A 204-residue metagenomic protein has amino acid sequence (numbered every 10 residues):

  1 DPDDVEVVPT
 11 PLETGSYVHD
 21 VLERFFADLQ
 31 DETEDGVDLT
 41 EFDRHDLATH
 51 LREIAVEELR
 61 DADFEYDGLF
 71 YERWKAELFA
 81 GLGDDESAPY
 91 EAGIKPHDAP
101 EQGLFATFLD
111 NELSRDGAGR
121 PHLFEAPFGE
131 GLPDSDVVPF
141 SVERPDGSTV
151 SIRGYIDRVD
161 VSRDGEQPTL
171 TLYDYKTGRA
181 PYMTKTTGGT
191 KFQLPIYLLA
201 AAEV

Functional and structural regions predicted by a protein language model:
D1, K75-L82, A201-V204: Short, intrinsically disordered, charge-balanced linker/junction segments flanking boundaries in proteins
D1-D28, T149: C-terminal, charged and often intrinsically disordered regions of DNA end-processing helicases and nucleases
V5-T14, L39, D43, L47 (+2 more regions): Conserved aromatic-histidine-acidic binding/catalytic patches
V18-H19, F105, R158, Y197: A residue-level signal for conserved active-site and pocket-lining positions in enzyme catalytic cores
V21-D136: A non-catalytic, helix-rich entry segment at domain boundaries
E23-D31, G178, A200-V204: Short, well-ordered loop/turn and helix-capping segments at boundaries between secondary-structure elements and domains
E125-A202: Non-catalytic protein-protein interaction segments used by genome-maintenance enzymes to assemble and couple activities
